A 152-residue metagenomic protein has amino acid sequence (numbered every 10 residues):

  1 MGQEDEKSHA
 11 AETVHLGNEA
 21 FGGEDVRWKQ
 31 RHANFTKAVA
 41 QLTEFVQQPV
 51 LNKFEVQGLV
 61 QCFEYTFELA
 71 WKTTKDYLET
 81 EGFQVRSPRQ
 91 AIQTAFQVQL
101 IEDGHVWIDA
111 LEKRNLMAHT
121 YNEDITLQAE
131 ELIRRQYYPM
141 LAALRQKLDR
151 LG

Functional and structural regions predicted by a protein language model:
G2-G152: Solvent-exposed interaction patches of small proteins and small membrane subunits
